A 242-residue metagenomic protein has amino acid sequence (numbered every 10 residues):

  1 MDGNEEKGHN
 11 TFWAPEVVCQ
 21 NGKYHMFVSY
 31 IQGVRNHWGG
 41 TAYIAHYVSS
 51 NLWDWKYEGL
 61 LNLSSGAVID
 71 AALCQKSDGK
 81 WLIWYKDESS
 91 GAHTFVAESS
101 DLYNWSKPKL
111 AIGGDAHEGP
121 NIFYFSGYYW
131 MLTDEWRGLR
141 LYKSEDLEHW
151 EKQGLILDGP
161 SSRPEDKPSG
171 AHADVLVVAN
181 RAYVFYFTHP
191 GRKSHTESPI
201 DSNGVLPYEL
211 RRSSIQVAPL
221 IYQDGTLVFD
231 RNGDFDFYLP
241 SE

Functional and structural regions predicted by a protein language model:
M1-E242: Carbohydrate-active catalytic/glycan-binding domains of CAZyme proteins, especially the secreted or lumenal ectodomains
